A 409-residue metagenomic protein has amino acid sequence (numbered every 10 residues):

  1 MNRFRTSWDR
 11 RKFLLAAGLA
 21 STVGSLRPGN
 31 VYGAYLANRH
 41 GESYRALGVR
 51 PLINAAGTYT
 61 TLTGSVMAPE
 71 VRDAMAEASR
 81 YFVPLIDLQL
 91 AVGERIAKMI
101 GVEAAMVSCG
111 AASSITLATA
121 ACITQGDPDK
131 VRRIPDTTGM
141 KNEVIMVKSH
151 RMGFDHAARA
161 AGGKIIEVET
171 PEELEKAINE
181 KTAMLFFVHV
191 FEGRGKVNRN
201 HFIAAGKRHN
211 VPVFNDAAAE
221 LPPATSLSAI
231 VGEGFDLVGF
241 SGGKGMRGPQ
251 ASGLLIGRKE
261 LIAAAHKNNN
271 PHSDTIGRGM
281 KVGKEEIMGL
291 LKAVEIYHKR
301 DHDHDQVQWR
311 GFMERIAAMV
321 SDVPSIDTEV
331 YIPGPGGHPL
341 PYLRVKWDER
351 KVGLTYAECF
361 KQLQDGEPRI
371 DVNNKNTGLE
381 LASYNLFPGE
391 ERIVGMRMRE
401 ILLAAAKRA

Functional and structural regions predicted by a protein language model:
M1-A20: N-terminal secretory signal peptides and thylakoid transit peptides that target proteins across membranes
L14-A17, V23, Y35-I53, G57-L62 (+4 more regions): Conserved PLP-enzyme active-site core in the AAT-like
S25-N30: C-terminal segment of classical bacterial N-terminal signal peptides
P51-T61, R72-S79, Y342: Generic N-terminal amphipathic, Lys/Arg-enriched alpha-helix
A68-A111, A121: Conserved N-terminal alpha-helix of the aminotransferase class I/II PLP-enzyme fold
L85-L90, A104-A105, G277-K281, R300-W309 (+3 more regions): Flexible, glycine/charged-enriched surface loops at secondary-structure junctions
V294-A318: Structural signature of PLP-dependent enzymes
M319-I401: Conserved C-terminal alpha-helix-loop-beta "cap" of PLP-dependent enzymes that closes/shapes the active-site mouth
